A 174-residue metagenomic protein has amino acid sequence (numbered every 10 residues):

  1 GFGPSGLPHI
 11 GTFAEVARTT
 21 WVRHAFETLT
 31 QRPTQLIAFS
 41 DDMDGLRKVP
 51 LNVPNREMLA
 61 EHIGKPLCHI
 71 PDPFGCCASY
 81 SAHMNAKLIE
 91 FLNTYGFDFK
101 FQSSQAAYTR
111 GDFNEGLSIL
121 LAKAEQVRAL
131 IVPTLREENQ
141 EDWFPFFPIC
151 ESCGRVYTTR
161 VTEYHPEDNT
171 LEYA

Functional and structural regions predicted by a protein language model:
G1-V127: N-terminal Rossmann-like or analogous alpha/beta NTP/dinucleotide-binding catalytic cores that position adenine
N93, F97-A174: Active-site cores that bind ATP or allylic diphosphates and position pyrophosphate for catalysis
